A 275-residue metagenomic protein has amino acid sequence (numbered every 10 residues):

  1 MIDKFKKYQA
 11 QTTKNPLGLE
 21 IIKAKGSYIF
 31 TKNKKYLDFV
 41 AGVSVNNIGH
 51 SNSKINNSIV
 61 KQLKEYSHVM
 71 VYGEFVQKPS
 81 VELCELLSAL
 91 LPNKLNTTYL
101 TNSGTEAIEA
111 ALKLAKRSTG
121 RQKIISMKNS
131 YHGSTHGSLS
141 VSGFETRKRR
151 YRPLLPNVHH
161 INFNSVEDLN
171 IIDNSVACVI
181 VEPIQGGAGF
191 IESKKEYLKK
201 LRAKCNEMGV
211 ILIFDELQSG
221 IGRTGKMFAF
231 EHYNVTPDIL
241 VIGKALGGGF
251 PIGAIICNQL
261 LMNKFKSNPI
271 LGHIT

Functional and structural regions predicted by a protein language model:
M1-T275: Conserved N-terminal phosphate-binding loop of PLP-dependent enzymes in the Aspartate aminotransferase
